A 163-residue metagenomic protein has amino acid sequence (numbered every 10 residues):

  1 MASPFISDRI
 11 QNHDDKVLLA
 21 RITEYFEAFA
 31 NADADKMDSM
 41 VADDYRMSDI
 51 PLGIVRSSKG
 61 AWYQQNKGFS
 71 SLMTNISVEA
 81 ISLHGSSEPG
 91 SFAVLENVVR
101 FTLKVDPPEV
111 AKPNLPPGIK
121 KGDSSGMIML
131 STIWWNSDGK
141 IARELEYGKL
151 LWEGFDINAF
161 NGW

Functional and structural regions predicted by a protein language model:
M1-W163: C-terminal and inter-domain tail/linker signature
